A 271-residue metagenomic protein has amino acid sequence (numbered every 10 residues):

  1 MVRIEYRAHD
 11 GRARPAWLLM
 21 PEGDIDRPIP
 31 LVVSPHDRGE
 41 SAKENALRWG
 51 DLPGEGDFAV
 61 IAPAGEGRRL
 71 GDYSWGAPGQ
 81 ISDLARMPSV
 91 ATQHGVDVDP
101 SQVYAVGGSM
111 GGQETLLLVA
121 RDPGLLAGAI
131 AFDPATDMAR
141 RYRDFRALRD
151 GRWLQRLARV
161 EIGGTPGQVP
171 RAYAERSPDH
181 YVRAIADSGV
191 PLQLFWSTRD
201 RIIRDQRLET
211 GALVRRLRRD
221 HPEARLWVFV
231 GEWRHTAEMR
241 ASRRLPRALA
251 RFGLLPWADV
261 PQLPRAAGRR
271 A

Functional and structural regions predicted by a protein language model:
M1-D24: N-terminal cap/lid segment of alpha/beta-hydrolase-fold proteins
D24-I29, S34-Y73, I202: Short substrate-entry loop that stabilizes the transition state in hydrolases
H36-R38, P134, I162, F195-D200: Cell-envelope and extracellular/periplasmic
G39, E44, R140-A184: Mobile cap/lid helix-loop segments that gate and shape the active-site cleft of serine hydrolases
W75-V96: Alpha/beta-hydrolase active-site loop
S101-L148: Primarily recognizes the serine-hydrolase "nucleophile elbow" in alpha/beta-hydrolase and SGNH/GDSL folds
I185-L192: Short, proline-enriched alpha-helix->beta-strand connector loops that line the catalytic pocket of alpha/beta-hydrolase
Q193-F195, I202, Q206-A271: C-terminal catalytic histidine-bearing segment of alpha/beta-hydrolase fold enzymes
